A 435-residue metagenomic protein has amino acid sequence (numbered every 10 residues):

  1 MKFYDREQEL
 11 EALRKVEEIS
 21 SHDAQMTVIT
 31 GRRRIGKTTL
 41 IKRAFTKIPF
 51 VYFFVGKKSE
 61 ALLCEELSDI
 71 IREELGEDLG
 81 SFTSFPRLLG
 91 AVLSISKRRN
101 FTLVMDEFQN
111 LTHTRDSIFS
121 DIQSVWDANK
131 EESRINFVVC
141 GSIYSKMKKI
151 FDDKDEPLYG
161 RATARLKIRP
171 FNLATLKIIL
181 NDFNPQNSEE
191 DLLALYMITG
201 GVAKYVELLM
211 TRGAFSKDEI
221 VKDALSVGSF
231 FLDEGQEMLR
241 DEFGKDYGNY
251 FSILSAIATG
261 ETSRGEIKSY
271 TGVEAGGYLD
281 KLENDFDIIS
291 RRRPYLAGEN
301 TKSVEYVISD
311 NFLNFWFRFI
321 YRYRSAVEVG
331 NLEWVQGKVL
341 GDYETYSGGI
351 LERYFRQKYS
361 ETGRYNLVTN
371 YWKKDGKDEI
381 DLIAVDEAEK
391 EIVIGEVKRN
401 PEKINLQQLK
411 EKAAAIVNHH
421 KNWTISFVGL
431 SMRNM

Functional and structural regions predicted by a protein language model:
M1-G337: Phosphate-binding site recognition
K302-M435: A cross-kingdom feature that marks ATP-driven nucleic-acid transaction machinery
